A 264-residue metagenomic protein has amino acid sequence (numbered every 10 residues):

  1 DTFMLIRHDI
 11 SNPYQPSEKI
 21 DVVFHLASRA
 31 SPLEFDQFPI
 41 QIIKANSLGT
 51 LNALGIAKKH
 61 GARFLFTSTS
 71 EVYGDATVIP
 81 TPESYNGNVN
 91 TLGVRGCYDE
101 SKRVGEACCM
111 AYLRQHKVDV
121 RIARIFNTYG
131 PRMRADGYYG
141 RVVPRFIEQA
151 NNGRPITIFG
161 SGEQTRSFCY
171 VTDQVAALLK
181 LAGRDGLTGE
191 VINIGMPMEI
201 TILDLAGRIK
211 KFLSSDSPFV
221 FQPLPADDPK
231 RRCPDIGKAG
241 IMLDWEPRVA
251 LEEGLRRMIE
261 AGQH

Functional and structural regions predicted by a protein language model:
D1, E83-V89, F146-I158, K211-Q222: A short C-terminal helix-loop "cap" of Rossmann-like NAD(P)-dependent dehydrogenase/epimerase domains
D1-T128, T172, A261: N-terminal Rossmann-like NAD(P)+-binding domain of SDR-like oxidoreductases, especially those catalyzing
R103, T128-P144, N152-R154, F159 (+5 more regions): Glycine/proline-rich active-site loop of Rossmann-fold NAD(P)-dependent oxidoreductases
V104, C108, Y112, V142 (+3 more regions): Hydrophobic alpha-helix immediately C-terminal to the catalytic Tyr-X-X-X-Lys motif of short-chain
S167-D173, A250: A conserved structural motif in NAD(P)-dependent oxidoreductases
T201-L213, G254-M258: PAPS/PAP-binding and catalytic site of the sulfotransferase fold
I202, P223-K238, V249: Active-site loop of classical SDR/Rossmann-like NAD(P)-dependent oxidoreductases, centered on the catalytic Tyr-X3-Lys
G237, L251-H264: Amphipathic terminal alpha-helices
